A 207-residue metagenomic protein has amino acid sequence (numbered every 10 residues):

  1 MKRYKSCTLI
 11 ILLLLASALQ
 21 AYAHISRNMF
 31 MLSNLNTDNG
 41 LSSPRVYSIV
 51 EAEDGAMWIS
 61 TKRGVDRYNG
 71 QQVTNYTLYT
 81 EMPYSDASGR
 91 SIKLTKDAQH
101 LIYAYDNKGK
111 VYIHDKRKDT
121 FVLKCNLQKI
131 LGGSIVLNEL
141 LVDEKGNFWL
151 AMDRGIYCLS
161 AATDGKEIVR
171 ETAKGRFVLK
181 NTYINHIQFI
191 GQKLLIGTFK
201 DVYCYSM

Functional and structural regions predicted by a protein language model:
M1-M207: Carboxylate-rich, polar loop motifs that coordinate divalent cations or form catalytic acidic clusters
